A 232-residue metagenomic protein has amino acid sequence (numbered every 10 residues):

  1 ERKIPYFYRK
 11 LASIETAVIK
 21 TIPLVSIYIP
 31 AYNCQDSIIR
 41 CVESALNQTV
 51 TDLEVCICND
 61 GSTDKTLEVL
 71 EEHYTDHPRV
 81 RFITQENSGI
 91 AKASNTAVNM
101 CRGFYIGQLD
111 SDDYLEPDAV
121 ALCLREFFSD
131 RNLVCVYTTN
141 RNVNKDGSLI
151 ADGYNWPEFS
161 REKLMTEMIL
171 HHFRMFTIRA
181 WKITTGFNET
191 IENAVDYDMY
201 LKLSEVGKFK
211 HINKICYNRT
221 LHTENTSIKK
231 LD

Functional and structural regions predicted by a protein language model:
E1-S44: N-proximal low-complexity "stem/linker" segments adjacent to membrane-targeting elements
P23-S26, E54, D198: Cell-envelope/extracellular polymer assembly enzymes that use nucleotide-activated donors
E43-D52: Short, acidic, metal-binding catalytic loop of nucleotide-sugar glycosyltransferases
S44, N59-E68, S88, D110: A conserved acidic beta->alpha catalytic loop
Q85-C101: Glycine-rich, basic loop-to-helix element that forms the pyrophosphate-binding segment of sugar-nucleotide handling
I106: Short aromatic/hydrophobic "clamp" motif used to bind/position activated sugar donors
D118-I150: Conserved donor NDP-sugar-binding/catalytic core segment of glycosyltransferases
E158-D232: Conserved nucleotide-sugar donor-binding catalytic segment
